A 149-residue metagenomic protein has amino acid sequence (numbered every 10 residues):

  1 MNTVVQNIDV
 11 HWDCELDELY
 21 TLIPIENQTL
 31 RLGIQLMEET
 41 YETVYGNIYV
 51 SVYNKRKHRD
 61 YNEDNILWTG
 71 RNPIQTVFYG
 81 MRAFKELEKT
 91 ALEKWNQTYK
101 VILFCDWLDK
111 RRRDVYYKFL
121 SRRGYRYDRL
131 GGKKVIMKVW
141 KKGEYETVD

Functional and structural regions predicted by a protein language model:
M1-D149: Non-catalytic substrate-recognition and accessory regions of acyl/acetyltransferase enzymes
